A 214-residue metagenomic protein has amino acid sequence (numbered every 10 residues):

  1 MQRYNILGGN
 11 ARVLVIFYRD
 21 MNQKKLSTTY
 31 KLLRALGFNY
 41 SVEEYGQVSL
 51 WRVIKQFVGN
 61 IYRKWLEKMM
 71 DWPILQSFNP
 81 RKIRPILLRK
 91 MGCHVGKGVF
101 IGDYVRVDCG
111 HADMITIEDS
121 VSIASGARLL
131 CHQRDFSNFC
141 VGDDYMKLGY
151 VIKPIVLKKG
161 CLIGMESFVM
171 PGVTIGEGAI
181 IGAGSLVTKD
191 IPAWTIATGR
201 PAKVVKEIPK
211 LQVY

Functional and structural regions predicted by a protein language model:
M1-M91, Q133-S137, G160, R200-Y214: Terminal amphipathic alpha-helical/low-complexity segments used for targeting or macromolecular assembly
T29-N39, E166-G182: Amphipathic, soluble alpha/beta structural segments
P73, M91, V95, I115 (+1 more regions): Sequence/structural signature of small/polar-enriched beta-strand/turn repeats that build beta-strand-rich repeat
F78, F100-I101: Conserved short histidine dyad/triad with adjacent acidic residue
R84-I86, G102-T174, R200-P201, K206-Y214: Flexible, glycine/small-residue-enriched loop-and-beta-strand segment within the central core of proteins
K97-G98, D119, K159, E177-G178 (+1 more regions): Short acidic capping loops at alpha-helix termini that bridge into adjacent secondary structure
T174-T198: C-terminal/domain-terminus segments
